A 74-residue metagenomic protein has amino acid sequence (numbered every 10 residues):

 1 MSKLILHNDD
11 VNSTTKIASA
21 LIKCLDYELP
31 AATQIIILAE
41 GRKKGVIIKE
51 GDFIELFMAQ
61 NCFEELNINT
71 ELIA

Functional and structural regions predicted by a protein language model:
M1-A74: Terminal domain-initiation and capping elements
